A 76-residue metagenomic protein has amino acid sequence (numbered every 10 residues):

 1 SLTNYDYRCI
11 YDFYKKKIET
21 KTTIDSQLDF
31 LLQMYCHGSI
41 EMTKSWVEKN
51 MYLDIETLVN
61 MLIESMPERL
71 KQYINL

Functional and structural regions predicted by a protein language model:
S1-K21, S26-E41, K71: Amphipathic alpha-helical packing segments from all-alpha helical-bundle domains
K16, C36-E41, S45-L76: C-terminal peripheral helix-coil segments that are non-catalytic and often amphipathic
